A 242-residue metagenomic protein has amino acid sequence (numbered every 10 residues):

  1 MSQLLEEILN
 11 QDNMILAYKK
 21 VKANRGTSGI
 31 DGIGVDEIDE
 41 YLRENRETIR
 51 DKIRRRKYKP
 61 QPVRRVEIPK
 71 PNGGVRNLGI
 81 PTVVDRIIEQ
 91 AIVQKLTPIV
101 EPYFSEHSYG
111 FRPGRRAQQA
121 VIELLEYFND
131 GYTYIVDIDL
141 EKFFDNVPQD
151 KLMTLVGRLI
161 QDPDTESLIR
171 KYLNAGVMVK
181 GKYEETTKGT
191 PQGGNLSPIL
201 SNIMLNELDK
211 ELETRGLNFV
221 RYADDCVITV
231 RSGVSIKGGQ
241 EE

Functional and structural regions predicted by a protein language model:
M1-R43, E47: Non-catalytic, polymerase-adjacent accessory regions of viral genome-replication enzymes
I8, I99, L212-E213: Alpha-helical interaction segments
I8, T82-V83, V230: Conserved residues at beta->alpha junctions
A17-V21, A91, L168-L173: Short alpha-helical scaffolding segments that buttress acidic/His motifs in well-ordered protein cores
K19-K22, G73, V83-R86, S167 (+1 more regions): Short alpha-helical segments used as structural interaction elements across diverse proteins
S28, G32-P102, E106, G110-F111: Active-site substrate-recognition loop segments, prototypically the cytochrome P450 B′-helix/B-C loop
N45, K52-E67, P71, E106-H107 (+2 more regions): Conserved polymerase palm-domain catalytic core
